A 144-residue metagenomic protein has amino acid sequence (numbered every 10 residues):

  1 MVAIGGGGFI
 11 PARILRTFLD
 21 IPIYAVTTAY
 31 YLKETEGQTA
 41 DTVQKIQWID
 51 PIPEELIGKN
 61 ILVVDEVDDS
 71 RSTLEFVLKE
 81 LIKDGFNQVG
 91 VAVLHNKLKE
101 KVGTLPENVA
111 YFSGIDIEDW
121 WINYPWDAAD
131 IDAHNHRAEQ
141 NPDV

Functional and structural regions predicted by a protein language model:
M1-V144: PRPP-associated nucleotide enzymes
